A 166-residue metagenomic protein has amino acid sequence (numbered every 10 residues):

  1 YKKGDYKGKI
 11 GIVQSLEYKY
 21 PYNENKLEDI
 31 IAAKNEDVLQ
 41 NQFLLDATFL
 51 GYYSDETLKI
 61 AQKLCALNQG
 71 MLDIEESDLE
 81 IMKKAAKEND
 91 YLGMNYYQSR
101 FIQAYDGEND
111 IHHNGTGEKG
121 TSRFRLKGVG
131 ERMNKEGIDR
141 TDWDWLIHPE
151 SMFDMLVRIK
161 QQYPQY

Functional and structural regions predicted by a protein language model:
Y1-Y166: Active-site region of glycoside hydrolase catalytic domains
